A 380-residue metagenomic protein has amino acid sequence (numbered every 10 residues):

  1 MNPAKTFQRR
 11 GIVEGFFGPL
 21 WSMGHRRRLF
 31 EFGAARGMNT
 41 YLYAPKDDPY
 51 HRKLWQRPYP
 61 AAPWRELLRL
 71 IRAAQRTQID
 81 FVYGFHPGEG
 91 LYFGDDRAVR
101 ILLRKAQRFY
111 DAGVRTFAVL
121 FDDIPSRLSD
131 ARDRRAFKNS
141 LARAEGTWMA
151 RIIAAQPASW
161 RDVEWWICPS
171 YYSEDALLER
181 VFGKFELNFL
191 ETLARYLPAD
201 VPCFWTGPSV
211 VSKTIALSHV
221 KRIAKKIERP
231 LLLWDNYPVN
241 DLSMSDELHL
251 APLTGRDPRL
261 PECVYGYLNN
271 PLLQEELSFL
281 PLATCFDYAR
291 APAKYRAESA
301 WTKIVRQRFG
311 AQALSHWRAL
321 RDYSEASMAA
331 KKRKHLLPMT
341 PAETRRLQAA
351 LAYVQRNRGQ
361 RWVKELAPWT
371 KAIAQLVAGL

Functional and structural regions predicted by a protein language model:
M1-Q107, D111-R115, D122, P157: Feature activates predominantly on carbohydrate-active enzymes
V13-F16, R115, A131-P292: Catalytic-core regions of glycoside hydrolase
S22, Y59-P63, D95-A98, R134-E145 (+2 more regions): Residue-level preference for long, well-ordered alpha-helices that form the structural scaffold of enzyme catalytic
F32, A73, T147-R151, A155 (+3 more regions): Amphipathic alpha-helical segments that form well-ordered structural scaffolds and often line/cohere around active
R52-W55, S129-D133: Short acidic, glycine/proline-rich loop/turn micro-motifs
G88-F93, S126-R127, Y172-D175, V211: Short, small-residue-enriched loops and turns at beta-alpha junctions that line or gate enzyme active sites
F121-S129: Short, conserved phosphate-binding/catalytic loop or strand-edge motifs used in phosphoryl-/nucleotidyl-transfer
R290-L380: C-terminal functional modules
